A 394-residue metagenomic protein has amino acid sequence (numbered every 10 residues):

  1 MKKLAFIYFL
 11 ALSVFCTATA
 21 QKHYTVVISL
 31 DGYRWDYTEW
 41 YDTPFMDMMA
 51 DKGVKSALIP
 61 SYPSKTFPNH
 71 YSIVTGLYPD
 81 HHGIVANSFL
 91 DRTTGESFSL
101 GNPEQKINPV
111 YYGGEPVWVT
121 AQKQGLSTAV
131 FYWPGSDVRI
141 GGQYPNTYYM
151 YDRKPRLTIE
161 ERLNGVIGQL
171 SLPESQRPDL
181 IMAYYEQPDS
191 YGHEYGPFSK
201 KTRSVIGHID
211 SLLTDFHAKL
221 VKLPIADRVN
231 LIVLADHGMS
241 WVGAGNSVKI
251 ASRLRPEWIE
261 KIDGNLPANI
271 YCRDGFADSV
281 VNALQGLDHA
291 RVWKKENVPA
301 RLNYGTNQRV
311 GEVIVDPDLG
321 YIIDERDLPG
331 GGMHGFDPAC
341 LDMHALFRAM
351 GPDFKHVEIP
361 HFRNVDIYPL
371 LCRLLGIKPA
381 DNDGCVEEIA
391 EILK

Functional and structural regions predicted by a protein language model:
M1-H23: Bacterial Sec-dependent N-terminal signal peptides
Q21-V26, D51-K55, K123-A129, S175-I181 (+5 more regions): Loop/turn elements at helix/coil->beta-strand transitions in domains of secreted/extracellular proteins
V27, F45, H208-I250: Metal-dependent active-site segment of extracytoplasmic phospho-/sulfohydrolases and closely related
T38-H82: Short, structured active-site-proximal loop/turn typified by the sulfatase FGly-forming signature C/S-X-P-X-R
L77-G196, D324: His/Asp/Glu-rich, glycine-adjacent segments that coordinate divalent cations and/or stabilize oxyanion chemistry on
L157-S171, P188-V229, D278, L371: A long, amphipathic alpha-helix that forms part of the scaffold/cap immediately adjacent to metal-dependent active
I262-L370: Active-site neighborhoods of enzymes that stabilize oxyanions during catalysis
